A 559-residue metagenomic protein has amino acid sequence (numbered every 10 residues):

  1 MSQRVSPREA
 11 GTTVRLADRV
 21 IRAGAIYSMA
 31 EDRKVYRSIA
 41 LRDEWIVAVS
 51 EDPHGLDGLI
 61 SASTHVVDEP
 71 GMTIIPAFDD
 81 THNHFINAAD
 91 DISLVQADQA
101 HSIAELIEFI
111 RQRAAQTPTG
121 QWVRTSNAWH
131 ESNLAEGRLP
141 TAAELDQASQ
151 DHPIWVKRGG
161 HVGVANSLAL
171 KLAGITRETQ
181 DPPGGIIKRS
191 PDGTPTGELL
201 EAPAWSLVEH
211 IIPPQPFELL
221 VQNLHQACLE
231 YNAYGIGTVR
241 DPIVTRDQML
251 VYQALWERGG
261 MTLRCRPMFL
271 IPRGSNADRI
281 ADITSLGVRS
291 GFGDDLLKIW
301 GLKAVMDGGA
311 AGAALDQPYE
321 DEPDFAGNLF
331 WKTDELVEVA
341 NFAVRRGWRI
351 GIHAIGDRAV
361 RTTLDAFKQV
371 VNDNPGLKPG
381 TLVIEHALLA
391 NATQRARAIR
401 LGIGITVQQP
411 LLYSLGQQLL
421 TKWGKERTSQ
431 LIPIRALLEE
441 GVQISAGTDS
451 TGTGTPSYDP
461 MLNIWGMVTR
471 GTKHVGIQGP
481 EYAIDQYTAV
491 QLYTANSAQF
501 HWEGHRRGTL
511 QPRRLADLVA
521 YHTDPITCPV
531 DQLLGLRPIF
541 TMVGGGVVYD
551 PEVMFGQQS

Functional and structural regions predicted by a protein language model:
S2-T13, G287: A short, compositionally biased domain-edge/stem linker segment
A10, Y27-M29, V35, G55 (+4 more regions): Histidine- and aromatic-rich ligand-binding microenvironments
T12-A23, Y27, E31-T284, W300 (+8 more regions): Divalent metal-binding segments
H84, D294-A314, G402-Y413, T469: Non-cysteine beta-strand/loop elements that form the S-adenosyl-L-methionine
L255-G259, G287-D294, A398-G402: Acidic (Asp/Glu)-rich catalytic clusters
A277-F292, V407: Substrate-binding cleft/loops of secretory-pathway carbohydrate-active enzymes
A340-G351, I355-L382, H386-A387, A392-I399 (+3 more regions): His/Asp/Glu-enriched, well-ordered alpha-helical/loop segment that forms or immediately abuts the divalent-metal
F540, G544-G546, E552-M554, Q558: Beta-rich accessory regions
